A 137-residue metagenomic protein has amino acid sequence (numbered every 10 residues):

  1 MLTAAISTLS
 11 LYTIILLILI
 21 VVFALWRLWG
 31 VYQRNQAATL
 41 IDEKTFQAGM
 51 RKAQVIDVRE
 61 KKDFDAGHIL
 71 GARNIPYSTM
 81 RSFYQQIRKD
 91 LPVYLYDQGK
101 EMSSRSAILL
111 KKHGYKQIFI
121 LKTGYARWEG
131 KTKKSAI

Functional and structural regions predicted by a protein language model:
M1-E43, A53, K61-P92, Q98-I137: Rhodanese-like catalytic fold shared by cysteine-dependent sulfurtransferases and DSP/PTP-type phosphatases
Q47-V55: Extracytoplasmic/periplasm-facing segments of secreted or lipoprotein envelope proteins
